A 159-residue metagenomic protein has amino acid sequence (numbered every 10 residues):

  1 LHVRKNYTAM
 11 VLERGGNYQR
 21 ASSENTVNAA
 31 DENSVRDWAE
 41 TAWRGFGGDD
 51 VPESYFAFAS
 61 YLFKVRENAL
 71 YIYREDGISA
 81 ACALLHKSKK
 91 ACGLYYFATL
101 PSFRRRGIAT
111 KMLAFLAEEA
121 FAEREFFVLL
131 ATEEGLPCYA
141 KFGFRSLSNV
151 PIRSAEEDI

Functional and structural regions predicted by a protein language model:
L1-N25, A30, R153-A155: Acyl-donor-binding surface of acyltransferase catalytic domains
L1-V3, T110, E133-N149, E156: Conserved active-site alpha-helix within GNAT-family acetyltransferase domains
K5, S79-A81, S148: A structural microfeature
K5-Y7, L85, L113: Portal/gating segments that form or line small-molecule/metal binding sites
E32-R44: A short, well-structured alpha-helix characteristic of acyl/acetyltransferase catalytic modules
D50-L100: A conserved beta-strand-loop-helix scaffold within acyl/acetyltransferase catalytic domains
Y96-P101, R105-E118: Conserved acetyl-CoA-binding loop-helix of GNAT-fold acetyltransferases
A120-A131: Conserved GNAT acetyl-CoA-binding A-motif
